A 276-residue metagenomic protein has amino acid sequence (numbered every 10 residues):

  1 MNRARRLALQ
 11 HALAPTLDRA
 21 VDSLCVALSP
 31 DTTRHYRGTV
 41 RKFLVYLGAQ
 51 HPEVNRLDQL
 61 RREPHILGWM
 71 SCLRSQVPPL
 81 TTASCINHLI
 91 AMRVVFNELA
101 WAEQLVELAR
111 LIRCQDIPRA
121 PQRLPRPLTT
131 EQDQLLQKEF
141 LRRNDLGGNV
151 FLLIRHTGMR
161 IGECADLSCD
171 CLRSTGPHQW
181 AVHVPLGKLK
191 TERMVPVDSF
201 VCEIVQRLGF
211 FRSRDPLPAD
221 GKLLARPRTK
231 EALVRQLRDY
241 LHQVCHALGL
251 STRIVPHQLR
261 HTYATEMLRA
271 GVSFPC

Functional and structural regions predicted by a protein language model:
M1-A8, W101-K138, A181-K190, K222-E231: Flexible interdomain linker/hinge and immediately adjacent N-terminus of the catalytic tyrosine-recombinase domain
M1-L28, F211, D215-L217: N-terminal DNA-binding module of tyrosine recombinases/phage integrases
D18-T32, V40-L124, K138-E139: N-terminal core-binding DNA-recognition domain of tyrosine recombinases/integrases
Q50, L141, T157, R238-P275: Short, basic (Lys/Arg/His-rich) helix/loop patches that form interaction surfaces in the mid-to-C-terminal regions
W101-L105, I154-P177, V272-C276: Short, charged phosphate-coordinating catalytic segments
P121, E131-I161, R260: Basic, Lys/Arg- and aromatic-enriched nucleic-acid-binding interface segment
D166-Q206: Conserved tyrosine-mediated DNA breakage-rejoining catalytic core shared by Y-recombinases
D198-S251: Active-site/catalytic core of tyrosine-dependent DNA strand-transfer enzymes
